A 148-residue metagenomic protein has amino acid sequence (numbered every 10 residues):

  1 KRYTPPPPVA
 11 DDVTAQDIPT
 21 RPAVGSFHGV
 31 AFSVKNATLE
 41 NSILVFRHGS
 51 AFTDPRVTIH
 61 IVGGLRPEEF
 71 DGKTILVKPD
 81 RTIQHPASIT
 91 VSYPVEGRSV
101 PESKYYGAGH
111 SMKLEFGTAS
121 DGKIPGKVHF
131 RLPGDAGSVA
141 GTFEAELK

Functional and structural regions predicted by a protein language model:
R2-F32: N-terminal low-complexity, Pro/Thr/Ser-rich intrinsically disordered segments that act as propeptides or flexible
Y3-P8, K127-K148: Edge beta-strand at a domain terminus
I18-P22, L39-V45, D121-K127: Short, hydrophobic/aromatic-rich segments at coil-to-beta transitions
A23, M112-L114, I124-G126, V139-G141: Hydrophobic residues positioned within well-ordered beta-strands of beta-sheet architectures
S26-V30, G49, P133-D135: Short strand-coil-strand connectors
A31-S33, T38-L39: Hydrophobic ligand-binding cavity/cleft-lining segments
L39-A119: Surface-exposed helix/loop patches within compact recognition domains
E115-I124, A145-K148: A short, structured loop/turn motif at beta-sheet edges
